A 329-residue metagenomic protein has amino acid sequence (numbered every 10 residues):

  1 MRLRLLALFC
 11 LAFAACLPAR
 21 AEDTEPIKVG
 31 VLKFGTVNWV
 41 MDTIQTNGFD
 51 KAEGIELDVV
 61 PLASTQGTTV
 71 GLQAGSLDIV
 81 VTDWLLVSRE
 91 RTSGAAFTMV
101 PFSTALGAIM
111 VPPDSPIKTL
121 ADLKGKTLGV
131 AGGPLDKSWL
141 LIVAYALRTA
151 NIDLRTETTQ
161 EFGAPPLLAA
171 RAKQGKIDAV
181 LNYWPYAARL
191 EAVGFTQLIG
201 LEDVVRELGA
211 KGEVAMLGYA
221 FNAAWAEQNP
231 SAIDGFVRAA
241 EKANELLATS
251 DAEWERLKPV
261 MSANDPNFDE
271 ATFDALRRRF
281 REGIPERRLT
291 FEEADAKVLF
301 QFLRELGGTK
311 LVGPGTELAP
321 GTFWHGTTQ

Functional and structural regions predicted by a protein language model:
M1-A7: Bacterial N-terminal signal peptides that target proteins for export
A7-A15: Bacterial N-terminal signal peptides
L17-A21: Sec/Tat signal peptide C-region and signal peptidase I cleavage site
E22-R155, T159-F162, Q174, D178-W184 (+1 more regions): Short, glycine-/small- and polar/acidic-enriched structural segments that line small-molecule recognition paths
A52, E202-G212, E282-E293: Short, solvent-exposed loop/beta-turn-alpha elements that line the ligand-binding surface or hinge of extracytoplasmic
W84-L85, P166-M261: Pocket-lining segment of extracytoplasmic ligand-binding domains
A226-G307: Secondary-structure end/capping motifs
K297-Q329: Conserved C-terminal helix/tail region of periplasmic/extracytoplasmic solute-binding proteins
